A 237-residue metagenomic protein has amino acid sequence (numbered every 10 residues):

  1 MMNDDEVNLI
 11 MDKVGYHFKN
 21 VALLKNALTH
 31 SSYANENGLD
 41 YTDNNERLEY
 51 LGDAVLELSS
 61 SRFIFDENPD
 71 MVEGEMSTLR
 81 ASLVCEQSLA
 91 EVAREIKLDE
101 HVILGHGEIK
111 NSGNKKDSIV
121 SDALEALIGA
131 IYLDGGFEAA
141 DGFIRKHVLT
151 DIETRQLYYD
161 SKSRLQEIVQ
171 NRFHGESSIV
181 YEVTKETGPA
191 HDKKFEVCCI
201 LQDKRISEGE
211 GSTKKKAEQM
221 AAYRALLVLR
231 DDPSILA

Functional and structural regions predicted by a protein language model:
M1-A237: Double-stranded RNA-binding/processing signature
